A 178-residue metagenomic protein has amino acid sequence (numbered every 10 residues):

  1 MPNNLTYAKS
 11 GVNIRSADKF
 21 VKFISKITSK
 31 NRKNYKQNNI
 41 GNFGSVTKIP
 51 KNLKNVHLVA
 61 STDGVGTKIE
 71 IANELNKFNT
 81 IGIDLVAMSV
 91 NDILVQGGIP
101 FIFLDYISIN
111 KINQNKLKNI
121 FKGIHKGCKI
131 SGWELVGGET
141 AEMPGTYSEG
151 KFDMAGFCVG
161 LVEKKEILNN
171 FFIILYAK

Functional and structural regions predicted by a protein language model:
N3-N34: N-terminal amphipathic/basic leader segments beginning at the initiator methionine
K26-K178: Glycine-rich phosphate/pyrophosphate-binding loop regions near the starts of catalytic domains
